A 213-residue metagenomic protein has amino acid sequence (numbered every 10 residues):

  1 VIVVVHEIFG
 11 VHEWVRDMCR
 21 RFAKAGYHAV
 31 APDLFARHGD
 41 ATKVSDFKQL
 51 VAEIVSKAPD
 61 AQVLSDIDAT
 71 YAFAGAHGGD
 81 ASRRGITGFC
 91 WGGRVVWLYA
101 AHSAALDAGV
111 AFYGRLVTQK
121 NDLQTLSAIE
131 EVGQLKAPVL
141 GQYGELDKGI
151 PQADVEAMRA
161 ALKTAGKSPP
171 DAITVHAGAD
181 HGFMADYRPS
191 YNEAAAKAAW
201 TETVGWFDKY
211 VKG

Functional and structural regions predicted by a protein language model:
V1-G213: N-terminal cap/leader regions of alpha/beta-hydrolase-fold enzymes, predominantly small-molecule hydrolases
